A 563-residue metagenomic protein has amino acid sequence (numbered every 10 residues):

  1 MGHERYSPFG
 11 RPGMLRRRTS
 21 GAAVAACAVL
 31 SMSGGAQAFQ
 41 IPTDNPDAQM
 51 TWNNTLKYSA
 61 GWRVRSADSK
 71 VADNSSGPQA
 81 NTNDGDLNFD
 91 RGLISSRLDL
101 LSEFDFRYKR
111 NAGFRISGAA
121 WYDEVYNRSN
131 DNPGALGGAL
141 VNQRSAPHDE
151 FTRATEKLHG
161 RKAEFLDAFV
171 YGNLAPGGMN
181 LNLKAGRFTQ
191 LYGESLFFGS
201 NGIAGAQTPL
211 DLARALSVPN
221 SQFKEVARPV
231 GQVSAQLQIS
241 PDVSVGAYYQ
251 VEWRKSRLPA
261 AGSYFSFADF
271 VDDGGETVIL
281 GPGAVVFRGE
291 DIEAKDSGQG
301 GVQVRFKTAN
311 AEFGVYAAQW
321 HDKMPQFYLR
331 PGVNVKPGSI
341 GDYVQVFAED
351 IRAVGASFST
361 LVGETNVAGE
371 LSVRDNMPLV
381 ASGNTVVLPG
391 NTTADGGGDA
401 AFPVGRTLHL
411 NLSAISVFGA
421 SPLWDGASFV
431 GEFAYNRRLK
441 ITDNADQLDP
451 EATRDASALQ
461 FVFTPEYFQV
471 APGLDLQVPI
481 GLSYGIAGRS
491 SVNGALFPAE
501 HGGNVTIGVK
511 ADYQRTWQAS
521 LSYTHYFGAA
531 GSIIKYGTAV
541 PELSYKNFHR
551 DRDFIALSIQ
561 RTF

Functional and structural regions predicted by a protein language model:
Q37-W52, V64-A67, F104-F114, N127 (+7 more regions): Short loop/turn motifs that connect adjacent beta-strands in outer-membrane beta-barrel proteins
A48, N81-G85, G92-L100, R161-L166 (+7 more regions): Residues that define the transmembrane beta-barrel architecture of outer-membrane proteins
M50-Y58, F114-I116, L181-A185, S244-A247 (+9 more regions): Transmembrane beta-strands of outer-membrane beta-barrel proteins
N54, L100-F106, I116, D167-G172 (+11 more regions): Residues on the lipid-exposed face of transmembrane beta-strands in outer-membrane beta-barrel proteins
Y58-V64, A120-E124, R187-L191, Y249-K255 (+10 more regions): Transmembrane beta-strands of outer-membrane beta-barrel pores
R110-D269, A458, A487, P498 (+2 more regions): Outer membrane beta-barrel
N220-L412, S416-F418, Y435-R437, G485 (+1 more regions): Signature for the C-terminal beta-barrel architecture of outer-membrane proteins
T516, N547-F563: Outer-membrane beta-barrel "beta-signal"
